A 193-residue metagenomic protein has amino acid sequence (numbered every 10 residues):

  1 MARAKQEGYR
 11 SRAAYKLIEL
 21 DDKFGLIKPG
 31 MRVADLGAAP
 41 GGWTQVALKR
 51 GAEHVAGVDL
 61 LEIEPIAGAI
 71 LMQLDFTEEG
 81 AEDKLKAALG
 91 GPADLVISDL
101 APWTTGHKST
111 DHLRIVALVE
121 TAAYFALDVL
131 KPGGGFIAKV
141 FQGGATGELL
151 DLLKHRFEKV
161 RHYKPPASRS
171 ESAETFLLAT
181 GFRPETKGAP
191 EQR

Functional and structural regions predicted by a protein language model:
M1-M31: Class I SAM-dependent methyltransferase Rossmann-like catalytic core, especially the SAM/SAH-binding loop
P29-A39: Conserved class I S-adenosyl-L-methionine
P40-A52: Conserved SAM-binding loop of SAM-dependent methyltransferases across substrates and taxa, primarily the Class I
L60-T105: S-adenosyl-L-methionine
T104-I115: Glycine/threonine-rich flexible loop motifs
V116-P132: A short glycine-rich, Lys/Arg-flanked "PGG" loop and its adjoining helix->strand segment in the class I
P132-V140: Conserved beta-strand signature within the Rossmann-like core of class I S-adenosyl-L-methionine
Q142-R193: Class I S-adenosyl-L-methionine
